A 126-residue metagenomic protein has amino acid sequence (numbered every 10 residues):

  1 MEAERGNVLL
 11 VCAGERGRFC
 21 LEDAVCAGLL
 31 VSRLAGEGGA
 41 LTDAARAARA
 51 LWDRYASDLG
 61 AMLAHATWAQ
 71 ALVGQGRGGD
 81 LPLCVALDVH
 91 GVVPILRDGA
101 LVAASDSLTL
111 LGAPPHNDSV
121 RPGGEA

Functional and structural regions predicted by a protein language model:
M1-R33: Conserved mixed alpha/beta catalytic, RNA-binding, or beta-rich assembly cores of soluble enzyme, regulatory
L21-A126: Long, charged alpha-helical interface segments
